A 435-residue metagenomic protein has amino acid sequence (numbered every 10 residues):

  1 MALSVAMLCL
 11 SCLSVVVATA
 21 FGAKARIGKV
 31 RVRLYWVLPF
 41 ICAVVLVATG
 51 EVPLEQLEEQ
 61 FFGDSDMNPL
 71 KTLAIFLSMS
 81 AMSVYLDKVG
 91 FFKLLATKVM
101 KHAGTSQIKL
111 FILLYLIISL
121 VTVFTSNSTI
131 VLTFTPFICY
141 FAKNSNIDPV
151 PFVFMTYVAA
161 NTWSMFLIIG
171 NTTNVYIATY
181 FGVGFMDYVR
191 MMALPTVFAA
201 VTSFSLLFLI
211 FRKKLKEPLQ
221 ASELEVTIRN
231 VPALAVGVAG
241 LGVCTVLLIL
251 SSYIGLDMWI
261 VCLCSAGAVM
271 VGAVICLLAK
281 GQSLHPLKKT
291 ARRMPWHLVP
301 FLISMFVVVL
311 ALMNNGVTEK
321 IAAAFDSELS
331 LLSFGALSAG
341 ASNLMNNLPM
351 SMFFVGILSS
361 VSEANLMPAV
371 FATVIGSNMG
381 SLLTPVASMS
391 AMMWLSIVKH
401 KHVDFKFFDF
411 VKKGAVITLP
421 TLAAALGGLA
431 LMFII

Functional and structural regions predicted by a protein language model:
M1, Y140-A235, M393-G427: Membrane-core helix-loop-helix motifs of multi-pass transport proteins
M1-V84, L194-A200, F204-N314, K413-I435: Hydrophobic transmembrane alpha-helices of multi-pass small-molecule transporters
L13-F21, I117-S126, Y157-I169, A336-M350 (+1 more regions): Transmembrane alpha-helix interface/packing and boundary motifs in multi-pass membrane proteins, characterized by
E55-I147, L284, H297-E363: Membrane-embedded alpha-helical segments and adjacent helix-loop junctions characteristic of multi-pass solute
Y115, P136, Y157, G170 (+4 more regions): Residue-level recognition of transmembrane alpha-helices in multi-pass small-molecule transporters/permeases
N127-T135, F154-M155, F166, D257 (+3 more regions): Hydrophobic alpha-helical membrane segments of integral membrane proteins
N146, V189-A199, M305, L331-I435: C-terminal transmembrane helix pair
